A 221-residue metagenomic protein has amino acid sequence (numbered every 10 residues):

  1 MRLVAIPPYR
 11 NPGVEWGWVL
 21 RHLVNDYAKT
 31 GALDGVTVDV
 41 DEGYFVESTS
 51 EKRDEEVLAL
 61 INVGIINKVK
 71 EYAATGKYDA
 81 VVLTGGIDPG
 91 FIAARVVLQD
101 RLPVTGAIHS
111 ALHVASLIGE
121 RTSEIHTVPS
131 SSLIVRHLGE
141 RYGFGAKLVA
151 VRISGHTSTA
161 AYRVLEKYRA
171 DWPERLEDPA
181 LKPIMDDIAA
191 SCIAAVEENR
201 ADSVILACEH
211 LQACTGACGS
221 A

Functional and structural regions predicted by a protein language model:
M1-R21, T122-H126: Short beta-strand segments enriched in small/hydrophobic residues
E15-G17, V114-G155: Short, glycine-/small-residue-rich phosphate/pyrophosphate-handling segment
T37-G64, A160-V164: N-terminal beta-loop-helix "entrance" segment that forms/cooperates in small-molecule cofactor or anionic ligand
R53-E71, K182-S191: Glycine-rich, highly charged phosphate/nucleotide-binding loops
K77-G85, A201-E209: Periplasmic-binding protein-like
R95-I118, C218-A221: Short, acidic/small-residue loops that bind anionic groups at enzyme active sites
L138-I205: Active-site rim beta-loop-alpha module in soluble metabolic enzymes
A194, D202-S220: A C-terminal functional module that forms or caps the active site or interfaces directly with catalytic machinery
